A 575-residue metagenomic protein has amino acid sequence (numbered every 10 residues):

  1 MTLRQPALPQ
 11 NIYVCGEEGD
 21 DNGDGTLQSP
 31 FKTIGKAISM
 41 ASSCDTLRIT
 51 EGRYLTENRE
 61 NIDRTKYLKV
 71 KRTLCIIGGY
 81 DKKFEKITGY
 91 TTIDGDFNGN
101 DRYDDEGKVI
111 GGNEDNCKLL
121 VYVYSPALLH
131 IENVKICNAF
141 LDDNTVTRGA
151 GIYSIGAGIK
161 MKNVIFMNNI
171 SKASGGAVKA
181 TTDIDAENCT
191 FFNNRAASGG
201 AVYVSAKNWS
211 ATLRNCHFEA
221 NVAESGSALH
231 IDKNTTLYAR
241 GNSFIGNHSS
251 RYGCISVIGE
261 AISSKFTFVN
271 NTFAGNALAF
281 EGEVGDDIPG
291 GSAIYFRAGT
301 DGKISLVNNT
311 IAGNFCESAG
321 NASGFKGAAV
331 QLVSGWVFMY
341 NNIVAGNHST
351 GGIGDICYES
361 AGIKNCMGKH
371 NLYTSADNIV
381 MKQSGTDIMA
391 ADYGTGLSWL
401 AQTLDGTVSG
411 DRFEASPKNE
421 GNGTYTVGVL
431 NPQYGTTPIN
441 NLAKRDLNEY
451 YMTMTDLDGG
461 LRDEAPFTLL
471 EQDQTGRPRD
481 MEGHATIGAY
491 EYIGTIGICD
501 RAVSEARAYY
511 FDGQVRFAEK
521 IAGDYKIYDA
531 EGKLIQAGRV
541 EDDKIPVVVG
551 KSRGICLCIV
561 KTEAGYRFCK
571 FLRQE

Functional and structural regions predicted by a protein language model:
T2-Q10, E491-A502: Low-complexity, Pro/Thr/Ser/Gly/Ala-rich linker/spacer regions in secreted, extracellular modular proteins
L3-K36, R53, S416: Right-handed parallel beta-helix/beta-solenoid
E17-N22, D45, G52-L55, G79-E85 (+9 more regions): Acidic glycine-/aspartate-rich tracts in secreted/extracellular proteins
G35, C44-C75, G79-F84: N-terminal extracellular ligand-recognition/capping segment immediately after the signal peptide
E57-T73, K160-N163, V178-T190, V204-S225 (+1 more regions): Predominantly extracellular beta-rich ligand-binding scaffolds that present long acidic/polar faces for carbohydrate
K71-T145, I170, R195: Right-handed parallel beta-helix/beta-spiral solenoid domain characteristic of secreted/periplasmic
E114-C117, Y122, D387-E491: C-terminal accessory segments
C499-E575: C-terminal outer-membrane/trafficking sorting elements
